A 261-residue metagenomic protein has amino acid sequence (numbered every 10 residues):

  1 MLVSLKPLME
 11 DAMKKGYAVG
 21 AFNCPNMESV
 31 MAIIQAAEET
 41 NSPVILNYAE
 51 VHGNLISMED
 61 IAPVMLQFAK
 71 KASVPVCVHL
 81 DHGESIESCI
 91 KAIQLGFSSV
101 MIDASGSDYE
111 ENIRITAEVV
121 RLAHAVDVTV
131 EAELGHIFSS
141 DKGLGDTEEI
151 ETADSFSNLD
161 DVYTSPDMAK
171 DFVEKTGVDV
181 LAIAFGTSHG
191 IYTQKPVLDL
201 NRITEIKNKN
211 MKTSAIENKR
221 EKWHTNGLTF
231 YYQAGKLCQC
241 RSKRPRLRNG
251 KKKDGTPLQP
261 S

Functional and structural regions predicted by a protein language model:
V3-D11, P25-H52, M58-P75, G83-I216 (+1 more regions): Alpha/beta enzyme core
K15: Short, ordered coil/turn segments that flank beta-strands lining enzyme active or ligand-binding pockets
A21: Active-site regions of oxyanion-processing enzymes, predominantly non-cytosolic
W223, G227-S261: C-terminal alpha-helical cap/extension of soluble enzyme domains
